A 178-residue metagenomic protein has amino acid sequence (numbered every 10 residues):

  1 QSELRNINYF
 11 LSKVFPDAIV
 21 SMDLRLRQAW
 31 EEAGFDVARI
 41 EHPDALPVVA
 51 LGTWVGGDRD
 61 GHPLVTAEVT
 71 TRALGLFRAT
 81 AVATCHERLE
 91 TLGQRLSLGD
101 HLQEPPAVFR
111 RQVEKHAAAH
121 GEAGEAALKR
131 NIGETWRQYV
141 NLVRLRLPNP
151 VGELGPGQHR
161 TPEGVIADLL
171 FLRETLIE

Functional and structural regions predicted by a protein language model:
S2-A50: Extended, Lys/Arg-enriched charged tracts that mediate electrostatic binding to polyanionic substrates
I7, P43-L51, F77, T161-D168: Secondary-structure capping and boundary motifs in well-ordered enzyme cores
F10, V14-D17, S21, T80 (+5 more regions): Charged, amphipathic alpha-helical oligomerization/scaffolding segments
P16, V20, R27, G75 (+2 more regions): Non-catalytic alpha-helical coupling and interface elements of nucleotide-dependent molecular machines and regulators
Q28, L64, E68, Q94-H101: Short, solvent-exposed secondary-structure capping/transition elements
V49-T70: Conserved phosphate/anionic-ligand binding catalytic regions in large, soluble enzymes, centered on
V65-T91: Extended active-site and interfacial segments that coordinate phosphate-rich ligands in large catalytic machineries
Q94-E178: Extended, charge-enriched "interface" segments that sit outside catalytic cores
